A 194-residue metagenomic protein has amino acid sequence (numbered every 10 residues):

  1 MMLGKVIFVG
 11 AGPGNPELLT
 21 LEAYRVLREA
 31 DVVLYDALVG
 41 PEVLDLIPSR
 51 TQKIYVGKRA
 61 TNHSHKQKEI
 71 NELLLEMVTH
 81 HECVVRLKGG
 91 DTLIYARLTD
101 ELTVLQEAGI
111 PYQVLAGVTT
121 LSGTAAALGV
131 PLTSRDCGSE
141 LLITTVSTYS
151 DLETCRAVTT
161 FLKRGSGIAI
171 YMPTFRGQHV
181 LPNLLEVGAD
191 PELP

Functional and structural regions predicted by a protein language model:
M1-A11, P16, L21-L115, G123: Class I S-adenosyl-L-methionine
L3-V6, T79-V84, R97, E140 (+2 more regions): A contiguous loop/helix-start segment that scaffolds small-molecule binding in enzyme catalytic cores
P13, V39, S147-T148, T174: A broadly conserved detector of short glycine/acidic/proline-rich loop/turn motifs that flank catalytic sites and bind
N15, G89-R164: Class I SAM-dependent methyltransferase SAM-binding "motif I" and its flanking Rossmann-like core
E22-V26, P48-T51, E101-V104, G129-V130 (+2 more regions): Short, solvent-exposed amphipathic alpha-helical segments in soluble enzyme and RNA/protein-processing domains
L34-L38, G123-A127, L152, R176-V180: Short amphipathic alpha-helical surface micro-motifs
I47-P48, Q67-K68, A125-L128, T145-V146 (+1 more regions): Short secondary-structure transition/capping segments
T51-K58, P111-Q113, L132-S139, G188-P194: Short hydrophobic/aromatic-enriched beta-strand-loop microsegments
